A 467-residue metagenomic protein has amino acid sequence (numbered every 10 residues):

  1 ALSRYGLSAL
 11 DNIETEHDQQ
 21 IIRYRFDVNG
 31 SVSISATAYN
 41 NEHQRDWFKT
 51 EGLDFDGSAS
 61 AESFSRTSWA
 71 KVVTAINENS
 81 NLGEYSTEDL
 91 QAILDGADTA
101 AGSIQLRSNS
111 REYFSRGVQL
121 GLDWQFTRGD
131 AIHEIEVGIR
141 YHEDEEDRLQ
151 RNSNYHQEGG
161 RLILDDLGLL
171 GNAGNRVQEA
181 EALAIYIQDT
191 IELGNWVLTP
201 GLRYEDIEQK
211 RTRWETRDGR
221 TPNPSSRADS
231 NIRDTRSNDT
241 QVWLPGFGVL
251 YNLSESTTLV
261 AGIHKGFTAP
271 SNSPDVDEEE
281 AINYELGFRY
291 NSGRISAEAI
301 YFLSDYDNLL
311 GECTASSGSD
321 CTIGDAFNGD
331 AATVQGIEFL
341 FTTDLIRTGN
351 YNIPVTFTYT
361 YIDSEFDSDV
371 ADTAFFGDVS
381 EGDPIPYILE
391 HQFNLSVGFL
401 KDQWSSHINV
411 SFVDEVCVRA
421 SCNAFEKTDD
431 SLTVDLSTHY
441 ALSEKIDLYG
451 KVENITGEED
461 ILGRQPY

Functional and structural regions predicted by a protein language model:
A1-E143, S296-E298: Outer-membrane beta-barrel domain signature, strongest for Gram-negative TonB-dependent receptors and also present
A1-S8, T50-L106, S153-A173, K210-T240 (+4 more regions): Solvent-exposed loop segments that connect transmembrane elements
D27, S33-W47, E51, N252 (+5 more regions): Membrane-embedded beta-barrel scaffold of Gram-negative outer-membrane proteins
S31-I34, D130-H133, N195-L198, S256-L259 (+4 more regions): Repeated loop/turn-to-beta-strand initiation elements of outer-membrane beta-barrel proteins
N40-Q44, W124, Y141-D147, L193-N195 (+9 more regions): Transmembrane beta-strands of outer-membrane beta-barrel pores
Q105, Q125, A131-S256: Signature of Gram-negative outer-membrane beta-barrel scaffolds
G129, N195, L303-D305, D325-R419 (+1 more regions): Gram-negative outer-membrane beta-barrel transporters
D307, N352-P354, V410-R419, T428 (+1 more regions): C-terminal beta-signal and adjacent terminal beta-strands/loops of Gram-negative outer-membrane beta-barrel proteins
